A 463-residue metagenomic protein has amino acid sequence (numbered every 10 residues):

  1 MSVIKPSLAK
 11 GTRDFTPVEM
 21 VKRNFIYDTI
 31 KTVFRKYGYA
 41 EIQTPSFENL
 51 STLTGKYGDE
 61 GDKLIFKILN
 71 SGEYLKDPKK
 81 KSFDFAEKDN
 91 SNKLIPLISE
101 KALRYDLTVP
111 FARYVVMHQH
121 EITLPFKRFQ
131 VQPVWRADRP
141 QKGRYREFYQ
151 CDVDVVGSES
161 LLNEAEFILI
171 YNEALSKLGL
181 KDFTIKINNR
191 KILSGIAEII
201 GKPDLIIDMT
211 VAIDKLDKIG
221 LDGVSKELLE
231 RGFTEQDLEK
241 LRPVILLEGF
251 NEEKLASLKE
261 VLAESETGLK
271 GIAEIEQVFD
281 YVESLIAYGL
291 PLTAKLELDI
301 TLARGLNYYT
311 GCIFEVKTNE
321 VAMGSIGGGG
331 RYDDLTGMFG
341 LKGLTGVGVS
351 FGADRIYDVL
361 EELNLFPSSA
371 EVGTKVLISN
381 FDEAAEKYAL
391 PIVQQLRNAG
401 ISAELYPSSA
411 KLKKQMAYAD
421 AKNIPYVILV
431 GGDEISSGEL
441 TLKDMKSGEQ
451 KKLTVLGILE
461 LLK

Functional and structural regions predicted by a protein language model:
M1-R23, K76-P96, I122, P203: Auxiliary tRNA-acceptor-end handling modules of aminoacyl-tRNA synthetases
V3-T16, M20-N24, K36, S46-N70: Accessory recognition modules or surfaces
K22-Y37, E48-N49, A86-I98, D106-I122 (+2 more regions): Positively charged, Gly/Ser-enriched RNA/tRNA-binding surfaces
T44-F47, I185-N189, S408-S409: Acidic carboxylate-rich catalytic motifs and surrounding loops in phosphoryl-/glycosyl-chemistry enzymes
S46-K101: Polyanion/phosphate-binding surface patch
K63-L75, K202-G223, T318: Acidic, His- and aromatic-enriched active-site or binding-groove loops in soluble protein domains that engage sugars
Y145-C151, I187-G195: Short, conserved phosphate-binding/catalytic loop or strand-edge motifs used in phosphoryl-/nucleotidyl-transfer
D182-K191, M209-T210, E297-A303: Short, surface-exposed recognition loops or helix-turn segments adjacent to catalytic cores
